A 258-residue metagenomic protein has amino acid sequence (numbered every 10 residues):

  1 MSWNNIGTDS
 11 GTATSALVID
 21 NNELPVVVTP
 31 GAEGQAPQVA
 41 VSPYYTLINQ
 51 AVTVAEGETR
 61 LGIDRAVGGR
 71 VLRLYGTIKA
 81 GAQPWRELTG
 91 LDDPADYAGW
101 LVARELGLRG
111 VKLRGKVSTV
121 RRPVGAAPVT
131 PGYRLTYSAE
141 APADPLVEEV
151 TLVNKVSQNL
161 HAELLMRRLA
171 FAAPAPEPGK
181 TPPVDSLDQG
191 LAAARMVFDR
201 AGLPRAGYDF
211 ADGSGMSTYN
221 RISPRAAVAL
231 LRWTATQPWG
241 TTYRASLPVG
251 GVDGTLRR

Functional and structural regions predicted by a protein language model:
M1-A206: Conserved serine DD-peptidase/penicillin-binding transpeptidase domain and beta-lactam-recognizing active-site
A193-M196, L203-R258: C-terminal soluble interaction/assembly domains
